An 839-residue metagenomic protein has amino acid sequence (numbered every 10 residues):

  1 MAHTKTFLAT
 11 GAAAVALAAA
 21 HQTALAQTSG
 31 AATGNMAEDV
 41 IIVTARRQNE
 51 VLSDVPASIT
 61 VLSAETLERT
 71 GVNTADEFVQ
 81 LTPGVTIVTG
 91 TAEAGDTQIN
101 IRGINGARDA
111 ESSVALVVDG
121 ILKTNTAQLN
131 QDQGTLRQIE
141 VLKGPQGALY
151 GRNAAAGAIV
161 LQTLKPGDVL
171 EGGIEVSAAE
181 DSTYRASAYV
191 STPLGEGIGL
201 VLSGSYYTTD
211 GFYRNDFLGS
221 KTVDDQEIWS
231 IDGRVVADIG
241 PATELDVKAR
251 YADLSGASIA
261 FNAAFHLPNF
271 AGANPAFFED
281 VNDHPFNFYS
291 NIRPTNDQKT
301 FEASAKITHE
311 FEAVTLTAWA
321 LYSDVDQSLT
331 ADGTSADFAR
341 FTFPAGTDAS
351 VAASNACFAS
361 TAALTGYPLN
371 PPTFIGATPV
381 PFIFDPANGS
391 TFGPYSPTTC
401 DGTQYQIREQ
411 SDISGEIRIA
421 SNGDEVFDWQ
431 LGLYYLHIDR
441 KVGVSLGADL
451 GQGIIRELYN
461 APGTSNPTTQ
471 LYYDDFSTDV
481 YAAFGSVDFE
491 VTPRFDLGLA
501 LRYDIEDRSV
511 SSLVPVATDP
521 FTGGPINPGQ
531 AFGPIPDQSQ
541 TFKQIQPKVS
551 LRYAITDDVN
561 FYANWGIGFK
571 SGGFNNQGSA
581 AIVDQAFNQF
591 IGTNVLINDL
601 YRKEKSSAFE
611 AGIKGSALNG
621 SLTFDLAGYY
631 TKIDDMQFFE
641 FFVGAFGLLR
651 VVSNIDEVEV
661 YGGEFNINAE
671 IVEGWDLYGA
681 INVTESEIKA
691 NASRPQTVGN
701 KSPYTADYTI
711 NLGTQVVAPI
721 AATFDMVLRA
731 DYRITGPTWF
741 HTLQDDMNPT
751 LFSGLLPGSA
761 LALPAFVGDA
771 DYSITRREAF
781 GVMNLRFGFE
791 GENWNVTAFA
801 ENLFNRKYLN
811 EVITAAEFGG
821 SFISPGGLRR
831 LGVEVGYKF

Functional and structural regions predicted by a protein language model:
M1-V72, D76-T82, P241, A303 (+2 more regions): N-terminal Sec signal peptide and the immediately downstream disordered periplasmic leader that contains the TonB box
A37-V169, A611: Acidic, small-polar-rich N-terminal luminal/periplasmic segments of exported/outer-membrane proteins
D39, R733-S753, G788-F839: C-terminal beta-signal and adjacent terminal beta-strands/loops of Gram-negative outer-membrane beta-barrel proteins
D96, S112-S113, N125, G134-R137 (+6 more regions): Outer-membrane beta-barrel translocator/receptor signature
Y213-T222, I259-N291, D332-Y405, S445-Y473 (+6 more regions): Solvent-exposed loop segments that connect transmembrane elements
V236-G240, I419-N422, D428, G432-L436 (+2 more regions): Structural signature of Gram-negative outer-membrane beta-barrels, strongest in the C-terminal barrel of TonB-dependent
S304-F311, T315-G333, A554, N560-G566 (+4 more regions): Membrane-embedded beta-barrel scaffold of Gram-negative outer-membrane proteins
R494, T623-I633, V651-L743, E834-K838: Gram-negative outer-membrane beta-barrel transporters
